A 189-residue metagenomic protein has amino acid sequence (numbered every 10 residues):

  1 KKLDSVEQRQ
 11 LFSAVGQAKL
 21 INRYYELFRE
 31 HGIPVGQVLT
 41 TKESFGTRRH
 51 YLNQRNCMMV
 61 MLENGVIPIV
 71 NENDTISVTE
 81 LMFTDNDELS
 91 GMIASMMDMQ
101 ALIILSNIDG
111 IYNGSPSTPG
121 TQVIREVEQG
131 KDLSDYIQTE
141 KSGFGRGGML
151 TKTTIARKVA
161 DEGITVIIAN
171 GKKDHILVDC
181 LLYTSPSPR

Functional and structural regions predicted by a protein language model:
K1-T165, G171-K172: Nucleotide/pyrophosphate-binding catalytic subdomain
G65, D179-L182: Short loop/turn hinge sites at secondary-structure boundaries
A169-V178, S185: Structured C-terminal cap/extension of enzyme domains
Y183-R189: Conserved small/polar residues in nucleotide/adenosyl-binding loops
